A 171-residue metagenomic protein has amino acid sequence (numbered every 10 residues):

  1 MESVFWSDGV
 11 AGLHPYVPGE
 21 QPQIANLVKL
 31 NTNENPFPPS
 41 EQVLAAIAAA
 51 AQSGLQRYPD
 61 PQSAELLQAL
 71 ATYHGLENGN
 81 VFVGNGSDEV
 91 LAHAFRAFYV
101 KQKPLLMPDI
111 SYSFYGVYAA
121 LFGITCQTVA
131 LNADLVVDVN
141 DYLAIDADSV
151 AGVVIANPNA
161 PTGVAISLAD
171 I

Functional and structural regions predicted by a protein language model:
M1-R57, G152-I155: N-terminal "arm"/small-domain region of PLP-dependent enzymes with the aminotransferase-like
L55-I171: Conserved core of the PLP fold type I
